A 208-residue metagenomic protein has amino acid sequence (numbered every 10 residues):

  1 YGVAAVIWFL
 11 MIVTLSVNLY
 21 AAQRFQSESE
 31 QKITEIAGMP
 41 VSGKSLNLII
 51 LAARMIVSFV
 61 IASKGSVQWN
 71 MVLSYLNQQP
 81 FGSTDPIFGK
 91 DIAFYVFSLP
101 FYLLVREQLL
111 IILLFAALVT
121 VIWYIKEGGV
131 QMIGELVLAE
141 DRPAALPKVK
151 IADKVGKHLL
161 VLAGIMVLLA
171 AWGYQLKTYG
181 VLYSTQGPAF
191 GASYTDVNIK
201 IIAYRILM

Functional and structural regions predicted by a protein language model:
Y1-K90, L99, L103-M208: Contiguous transmembrane helix-bundle modules in multi-pass membrane proteins
V96: Active-site cores that bind ATP or allylic diphosphates and position pyrophosphate for catalysis
